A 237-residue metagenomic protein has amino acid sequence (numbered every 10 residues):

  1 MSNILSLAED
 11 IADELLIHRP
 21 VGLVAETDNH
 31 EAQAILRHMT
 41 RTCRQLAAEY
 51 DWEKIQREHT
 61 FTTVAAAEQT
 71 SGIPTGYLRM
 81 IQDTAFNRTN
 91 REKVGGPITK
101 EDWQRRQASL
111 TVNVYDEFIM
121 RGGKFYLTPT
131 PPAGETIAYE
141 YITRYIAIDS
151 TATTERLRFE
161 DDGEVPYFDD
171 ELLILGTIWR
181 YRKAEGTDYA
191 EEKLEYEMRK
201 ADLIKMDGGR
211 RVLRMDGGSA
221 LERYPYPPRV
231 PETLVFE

Functional and structural regions predicted by a protein language model:
M1-E237: Glycine-enriched, solvent-exposed interface loops adjoining structured elements
